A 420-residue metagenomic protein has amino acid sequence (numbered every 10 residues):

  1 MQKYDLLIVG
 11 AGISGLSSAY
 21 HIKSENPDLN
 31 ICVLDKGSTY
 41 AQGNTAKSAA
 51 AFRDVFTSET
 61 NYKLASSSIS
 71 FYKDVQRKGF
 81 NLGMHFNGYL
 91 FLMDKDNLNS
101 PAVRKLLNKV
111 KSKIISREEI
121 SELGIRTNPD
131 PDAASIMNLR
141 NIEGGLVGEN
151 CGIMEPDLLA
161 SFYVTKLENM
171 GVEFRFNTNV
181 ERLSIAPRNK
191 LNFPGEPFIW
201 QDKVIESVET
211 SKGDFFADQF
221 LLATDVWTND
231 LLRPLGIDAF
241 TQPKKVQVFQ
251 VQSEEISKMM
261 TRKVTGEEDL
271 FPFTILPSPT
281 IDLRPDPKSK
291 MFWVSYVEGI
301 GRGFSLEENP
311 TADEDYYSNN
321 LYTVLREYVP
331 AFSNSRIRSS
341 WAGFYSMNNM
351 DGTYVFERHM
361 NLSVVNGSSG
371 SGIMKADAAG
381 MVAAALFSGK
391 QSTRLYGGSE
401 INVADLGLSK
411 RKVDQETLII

Functional and structural regions predicted by a protein language model:
M1-S14, C32: Beta1/beta-strand and adjacent pyrophosphate-binding region of the FAD-binding site in flavoprotein oxidoreductases
S14, T39, W227: Conserved Rossmann-like nucleotide-cofactor binding loop
K23-T45: Glycine-rich FAD pyrophosphate-binding loop
A49-D132, T280: Dinucleotide-binding Rossmann-like beta1-alpha1 core, especially the glycine-rich loop that anchors the ADP
K95-K203: Flavin (FAD/FMN) cofactor-binding and adjacent substrate-gating region of FAD-dependent oxidoreductase domains
E118-N128, I153, A312-S388, G397-D414: Flavin (FAD/FMN) cofactor-binding core of flavoprotein oxidoreductases
T210-G266: Central helical "cap/lid" subdomain
S257-M360: Active-site lid/adjacent beta-loop-alpha segment flanking the redox-cofactor pocket in flavoenzymes
